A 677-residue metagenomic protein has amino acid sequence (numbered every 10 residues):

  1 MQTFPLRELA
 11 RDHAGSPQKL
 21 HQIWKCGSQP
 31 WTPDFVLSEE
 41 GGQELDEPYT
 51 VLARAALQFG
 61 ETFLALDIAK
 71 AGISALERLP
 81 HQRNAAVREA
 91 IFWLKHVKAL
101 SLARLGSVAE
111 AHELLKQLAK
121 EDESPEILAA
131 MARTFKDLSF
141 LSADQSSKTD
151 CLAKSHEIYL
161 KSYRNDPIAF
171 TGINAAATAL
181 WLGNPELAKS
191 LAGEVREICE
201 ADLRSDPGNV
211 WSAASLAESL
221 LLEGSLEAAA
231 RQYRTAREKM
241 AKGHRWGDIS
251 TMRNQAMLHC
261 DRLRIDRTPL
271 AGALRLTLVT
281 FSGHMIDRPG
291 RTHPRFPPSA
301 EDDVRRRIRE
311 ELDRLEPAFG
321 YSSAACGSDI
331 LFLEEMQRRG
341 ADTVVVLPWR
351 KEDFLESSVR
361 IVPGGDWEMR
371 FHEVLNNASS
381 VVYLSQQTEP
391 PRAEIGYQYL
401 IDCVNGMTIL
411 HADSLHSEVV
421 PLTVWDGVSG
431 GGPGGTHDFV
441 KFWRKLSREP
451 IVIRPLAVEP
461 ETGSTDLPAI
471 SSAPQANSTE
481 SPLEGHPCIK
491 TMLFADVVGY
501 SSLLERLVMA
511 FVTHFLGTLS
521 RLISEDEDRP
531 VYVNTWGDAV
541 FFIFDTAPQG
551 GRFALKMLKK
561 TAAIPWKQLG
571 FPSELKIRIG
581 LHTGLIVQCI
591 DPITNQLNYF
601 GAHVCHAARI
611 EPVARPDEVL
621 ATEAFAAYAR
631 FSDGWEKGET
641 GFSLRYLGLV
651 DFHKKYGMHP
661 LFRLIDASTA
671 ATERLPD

Functional and structural regions predicted by a protein language model:
Q2-K25, G41-G60, K70, A85-S101 (+4 more regions): Amphipathic alpha-helical repeat scaffolds of TPR domains
L9, A473-N477, P616-D617, E623-D677: Intrinsically disordered, glycine/charged-rich C-terminal tails and inter-domain linkers that flank nucleotidyl cyclase
D12-D34, L57-L76, L102-L114, Q145-H156 (+1 more regions): Helix-turn-helix repeat elements of alpha-solenoid scaffolds
G27, E40, L76-R83, D122-E123 (+4 more regions): Alpha-helical junction/boundary sensor with strong preference for TPR arrays
V97-C199, A273-A469: Acidic/glycine-enriched connector segments
A132, E480-K556, K560: Catalytic NTP-binding/metal-coordinating core of nucleotidyl cyclase/transferase enzymes
I523-R552, I564-A602: Catalytic core of nucleotidyl cyclases, primarily class III adenylyl/guanylyl cyclases
H582, H603-A627: Catalytic/regulatory signature loops of cyclic-dinucleotide turnover enzymes and related class III nucleotidyl cyclases
